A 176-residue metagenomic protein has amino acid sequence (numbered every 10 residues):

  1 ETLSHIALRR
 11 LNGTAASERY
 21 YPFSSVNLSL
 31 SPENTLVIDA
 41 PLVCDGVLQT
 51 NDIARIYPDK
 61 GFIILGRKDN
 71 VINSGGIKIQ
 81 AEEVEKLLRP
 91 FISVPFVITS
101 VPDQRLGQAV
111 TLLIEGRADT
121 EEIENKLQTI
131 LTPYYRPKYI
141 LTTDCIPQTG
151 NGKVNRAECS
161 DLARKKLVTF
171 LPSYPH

Functional and structural regions predicted by a protein language model:
E1-G61, K68-V71: Conserved AMP-binding/adenylate-forming
I6, N51-Y135, C145: AMP-binding/adenylate-forming catalytic core of the ANL superfamily
S29, V97, I140-T143: General small-molecule cofactor/ligand-binding pocket signal
V37, I63-L65, T149, N155: Generic structural signal for well-ordered beta-strand positions
I53, A157-C159: A short, well-structured catalytic beta-strand-centered motif of the EAL phosphodiesterase domain for c-di-GMP
L131-V154, H176: AMP-binding/adenylate-forming catalytic domain of the ANL superfamily
L162-H176: Acidic/polar alpha-helix N-cap and adjacent early helical turns within long charge-rich amphipathic helices/linkers
